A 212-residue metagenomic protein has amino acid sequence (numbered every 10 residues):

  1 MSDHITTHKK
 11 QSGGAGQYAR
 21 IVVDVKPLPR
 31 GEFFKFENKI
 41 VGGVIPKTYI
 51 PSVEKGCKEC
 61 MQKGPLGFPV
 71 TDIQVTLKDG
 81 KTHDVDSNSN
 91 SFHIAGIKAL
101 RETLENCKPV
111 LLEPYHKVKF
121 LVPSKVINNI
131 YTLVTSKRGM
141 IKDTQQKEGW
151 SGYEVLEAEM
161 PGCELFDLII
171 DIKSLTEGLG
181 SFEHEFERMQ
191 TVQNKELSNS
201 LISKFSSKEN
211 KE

Functional and structural regions predicted by a protein language model:
M1-E212: Accessory interaction regions appended to the cores of large information-processing enzymes
